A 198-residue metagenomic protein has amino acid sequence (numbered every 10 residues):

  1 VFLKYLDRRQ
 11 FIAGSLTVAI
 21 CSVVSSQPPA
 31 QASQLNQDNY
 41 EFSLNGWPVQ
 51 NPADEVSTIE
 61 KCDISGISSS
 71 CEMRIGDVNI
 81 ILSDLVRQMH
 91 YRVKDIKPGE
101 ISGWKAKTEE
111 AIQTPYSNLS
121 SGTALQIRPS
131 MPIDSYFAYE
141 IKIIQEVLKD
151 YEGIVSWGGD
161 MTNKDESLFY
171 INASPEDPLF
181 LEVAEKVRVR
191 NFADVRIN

Functional and structural regions predicted by a protein language model:
V1-A19: N-terminal secretory signal peptides and thylakoid transit peptides that target proteins across membranes
V18-I20, P29-A30: Cleavable N-terminal signal peptides
S25-S43: C-terminal segment of N-terminal export signals and the immediately downstream linker at the start of the mature
N39-V93: Active-site acidic/histidine clusters and adjacent loop/turn architecture that either coordinate catalytic ions
D77-L85, T123, E140-I144: Stable alpha-helical elements in mature extracytoplasmic
L85-V93, M131, L148-E152: Sec/Tat-exported extracytoplasmic proteins
R92-K97, G103-S135: Mid-length scaffold segments of soluble, non-membrane domains
Y116-G122, D134-N198: Catalytic cores and adjacent binding grooves of peptidoglycan-active enzymes
